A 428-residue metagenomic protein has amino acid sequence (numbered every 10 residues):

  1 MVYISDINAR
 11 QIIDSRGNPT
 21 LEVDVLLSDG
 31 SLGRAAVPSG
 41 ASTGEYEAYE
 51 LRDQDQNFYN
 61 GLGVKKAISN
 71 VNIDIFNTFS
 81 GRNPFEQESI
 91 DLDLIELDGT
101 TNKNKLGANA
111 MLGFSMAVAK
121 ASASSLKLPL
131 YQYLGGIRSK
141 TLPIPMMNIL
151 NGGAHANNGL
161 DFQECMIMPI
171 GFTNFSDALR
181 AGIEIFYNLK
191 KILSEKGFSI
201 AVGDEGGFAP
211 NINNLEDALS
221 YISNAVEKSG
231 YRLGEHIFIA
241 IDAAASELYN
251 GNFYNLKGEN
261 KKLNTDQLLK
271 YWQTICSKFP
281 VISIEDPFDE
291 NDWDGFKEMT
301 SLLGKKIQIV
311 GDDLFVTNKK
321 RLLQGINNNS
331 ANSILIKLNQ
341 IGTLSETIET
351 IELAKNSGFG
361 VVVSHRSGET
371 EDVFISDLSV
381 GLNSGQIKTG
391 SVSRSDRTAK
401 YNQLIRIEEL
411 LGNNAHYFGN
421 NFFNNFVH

Functional and structural regions predicted by a protein language model:
M1-L21: Short, Gly/Pro- and small/polar-rich lid/capping loops
I12-D14, N102-A123, I144-L160, D204-F208 (+2 more regions): Conserved phosphate/anionic-ligand binding catalytic regions in large, soluble enzymes, centered on
L21-D29, A36-S39, M147-P169, I241-E247 (+2 more regions): Short beta-strand elements
P38-L128, L179, G207: Metal- or metallocofactor-binding catalytic centers and their adjacent structured scaffolds across diverse enzyme
L128-M146: Glycine/threonine-rich beta-strand-loop-alpha-helix active-site module that forms ligand/phosphate-binding
K140-G206: Mobile "lid/hinge" segments at catalytic clefts and subdomain interfaces of large enzymes
E216-H428: Catalytic core of soluble alpha/beta enzymes
